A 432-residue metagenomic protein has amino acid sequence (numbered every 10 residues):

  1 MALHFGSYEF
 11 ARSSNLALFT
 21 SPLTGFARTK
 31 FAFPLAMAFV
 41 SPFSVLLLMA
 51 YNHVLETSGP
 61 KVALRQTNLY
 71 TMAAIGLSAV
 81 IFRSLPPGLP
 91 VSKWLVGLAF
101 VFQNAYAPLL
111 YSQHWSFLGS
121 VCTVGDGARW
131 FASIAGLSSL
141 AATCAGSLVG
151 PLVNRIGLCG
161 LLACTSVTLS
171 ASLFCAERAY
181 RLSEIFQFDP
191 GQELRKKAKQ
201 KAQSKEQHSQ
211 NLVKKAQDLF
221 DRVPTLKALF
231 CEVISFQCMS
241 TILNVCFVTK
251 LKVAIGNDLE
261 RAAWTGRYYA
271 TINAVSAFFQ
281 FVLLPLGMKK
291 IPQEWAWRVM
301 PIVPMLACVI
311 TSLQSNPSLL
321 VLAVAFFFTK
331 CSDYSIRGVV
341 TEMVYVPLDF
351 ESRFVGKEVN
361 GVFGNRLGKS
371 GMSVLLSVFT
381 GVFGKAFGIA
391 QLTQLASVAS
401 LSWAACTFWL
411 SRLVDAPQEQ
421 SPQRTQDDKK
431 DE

Functional and structural regions predicted by a protein language model:
M1-L48, L95-V153, S209-D218, L229-L284 (+1 more regions): Substrate-agnostic recognition of the 12-TM MFS/MFS-like secondary transporter fold
R28-K30, P34, L55-V62, L69 (+8 more regions): Intracellular loop-helix junctions on the cytosolic face of multi-pass helical membrane proteins
A32-N52, E56-V80: Membrane-water interface segments that mark the loop-to-transmembrane alpha-helix transition
M49, G76-V80, T143, S170-R178 (+6 more regions): Membrane-embedded alpha-helical segments of multi-pass transporters/permeases
P60-T67, L161, Q293-V299, L392: Juxtamembrane helix-start motifs in multi-pass secondary transporters
L69-L89, I302-N316: C-terminal ends and interior cores of transmembrane alpha-helices in multi-pass membrane transporters/permeases
A74-I75, S166, S172-L173, P301 (+2 more regions): A generic transmembrane-helix signature of 12-TM secondary carrier transporters
W297-I336: C-terminal transmembrane helical hairpin of 12-TM major facilitator-type secondary transporters
